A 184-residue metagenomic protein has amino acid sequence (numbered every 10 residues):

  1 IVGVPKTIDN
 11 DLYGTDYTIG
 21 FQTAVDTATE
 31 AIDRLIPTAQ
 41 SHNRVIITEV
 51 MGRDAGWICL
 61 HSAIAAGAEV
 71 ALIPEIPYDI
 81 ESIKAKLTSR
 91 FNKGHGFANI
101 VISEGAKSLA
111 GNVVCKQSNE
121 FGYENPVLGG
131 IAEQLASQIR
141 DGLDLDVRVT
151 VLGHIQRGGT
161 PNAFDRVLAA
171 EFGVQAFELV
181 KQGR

Functional and structural regions predicted by a protein language model:
I1, I64-G67, Q182: Alpha-helix C-terminal capping segments
I1-L35: Glycine/threonine-rich beta-strand-loop-alpha-helix active-site module that forms ligand/phosphate-binding
V4-N10, E75-Y78, E104-K107, L152-I155: Short, ordered loop/turn segments at secondary-structure junctions
P5, Q22, D54, I58 (+2 more regions): Gly/Ser/Thr-rich beta-alpha loop segments that engage phosphate groups in nucleotides
N10-D16, N119-Y123, R157-N162: Short beta-alpha connecting loops at secondary-structure transitions that line or flank enzyme active sites
F21-H42, I46-L145: Accessory alpha-helical/coil subdomains and C-terminal extensions that flank or cap enzyme catalytic cores
V127-R184: C-terminal non-catalytic interaction/assembly regions of soluble proteins
